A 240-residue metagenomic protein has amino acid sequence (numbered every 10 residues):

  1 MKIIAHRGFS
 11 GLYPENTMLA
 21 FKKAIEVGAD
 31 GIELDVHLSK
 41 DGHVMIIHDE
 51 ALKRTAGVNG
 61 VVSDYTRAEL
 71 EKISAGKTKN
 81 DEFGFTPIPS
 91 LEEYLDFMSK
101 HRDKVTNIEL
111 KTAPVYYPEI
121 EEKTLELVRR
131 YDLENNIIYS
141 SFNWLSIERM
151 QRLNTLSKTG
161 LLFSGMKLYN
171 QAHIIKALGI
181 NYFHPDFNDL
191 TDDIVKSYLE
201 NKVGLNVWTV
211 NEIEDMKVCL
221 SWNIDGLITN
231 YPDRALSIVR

Functional and structural regions predicted by a protein language model:
M1-R240: Phosphate-group recognition and catalysis centered on beta-loop-alpha active-site segments
